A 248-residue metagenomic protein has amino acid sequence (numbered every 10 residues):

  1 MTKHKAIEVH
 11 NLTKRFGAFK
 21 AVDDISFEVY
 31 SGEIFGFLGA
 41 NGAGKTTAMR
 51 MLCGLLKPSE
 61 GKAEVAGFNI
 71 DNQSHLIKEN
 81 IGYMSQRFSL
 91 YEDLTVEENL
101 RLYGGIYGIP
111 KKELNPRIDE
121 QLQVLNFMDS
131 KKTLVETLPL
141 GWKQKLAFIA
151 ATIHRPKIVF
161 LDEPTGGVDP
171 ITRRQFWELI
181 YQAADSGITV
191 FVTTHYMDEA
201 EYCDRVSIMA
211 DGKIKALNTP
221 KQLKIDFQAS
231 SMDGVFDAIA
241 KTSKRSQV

Functional and structural regions predicted by a protein language model:
G61-D71, L76-I77: Conserved ABC transporter NBD signature motif
R101, G105, K112-S130: Conserved ABC ATPase "signature" region
V159-E163: Catalytic Walker B motif of ABC-type/P-loop ATPase nucleotide-binding domains
R174-S186: Helical segment within the ABC ATPase nucleotide-binding domain
L217-N218: ABC ATPase "signature
